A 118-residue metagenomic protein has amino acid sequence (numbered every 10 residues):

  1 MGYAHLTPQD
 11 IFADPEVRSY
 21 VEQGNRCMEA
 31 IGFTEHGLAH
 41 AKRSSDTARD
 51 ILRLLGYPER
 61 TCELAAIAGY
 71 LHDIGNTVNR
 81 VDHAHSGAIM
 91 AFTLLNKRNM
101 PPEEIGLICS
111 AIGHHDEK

Functional and structural regions predicted by a protein language model:
M1-H85, T93-R98: Acidic/His-rich, divalent-metal-binding segments that scaffold phosphate/diphosphate chemistry
P101-K118: Histidine/acidic-rich helix-loop-helix segments that form or flank divalent-metal centers in metalloenzyme catalytic
